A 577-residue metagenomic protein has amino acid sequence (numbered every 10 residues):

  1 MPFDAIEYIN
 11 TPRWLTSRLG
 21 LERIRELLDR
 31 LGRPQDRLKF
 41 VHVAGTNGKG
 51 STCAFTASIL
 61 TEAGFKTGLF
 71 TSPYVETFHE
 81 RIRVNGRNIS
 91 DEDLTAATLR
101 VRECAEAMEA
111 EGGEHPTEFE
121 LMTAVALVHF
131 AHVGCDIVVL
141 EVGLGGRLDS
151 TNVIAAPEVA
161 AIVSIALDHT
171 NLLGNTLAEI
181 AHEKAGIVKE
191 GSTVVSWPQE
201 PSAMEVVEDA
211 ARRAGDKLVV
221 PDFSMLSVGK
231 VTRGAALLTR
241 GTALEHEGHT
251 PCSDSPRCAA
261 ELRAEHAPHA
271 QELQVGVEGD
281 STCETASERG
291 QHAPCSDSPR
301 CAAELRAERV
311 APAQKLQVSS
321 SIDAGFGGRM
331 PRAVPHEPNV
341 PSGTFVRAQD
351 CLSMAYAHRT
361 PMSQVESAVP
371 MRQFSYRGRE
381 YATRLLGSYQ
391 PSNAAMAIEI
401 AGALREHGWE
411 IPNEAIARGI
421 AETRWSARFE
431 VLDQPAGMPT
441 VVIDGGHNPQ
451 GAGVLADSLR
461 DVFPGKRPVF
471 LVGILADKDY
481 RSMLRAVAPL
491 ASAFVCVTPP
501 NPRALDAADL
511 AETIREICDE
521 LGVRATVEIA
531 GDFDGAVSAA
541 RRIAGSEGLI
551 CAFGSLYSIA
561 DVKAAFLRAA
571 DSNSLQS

Functional and structural regions predicted by a protein language model:
M1-N47, S51-K66, E76-T77, G134 (+3 more regions): N-terminal leader/targeting and accessory segments in enzymes
I9, T46, T67, V139 (+9 more regions): Residue-level signal for inorganic ion chemistry
S17, L21, R25-R37, E62-A155 (+3 more regions): ATP-dependent carboxylate-amine ligase catalytic core
F70-P73, W197-P198, R212-K230, Q364-E366 (+7 more regions): Beta-strand->loop->alpha-helix junctions that form or flank phosphate-binding loops in nucleotide-handling enzymes
M108-A110, G134-I137, E141, P157-G241 (+11 more regions): Acidic, Mg2+-coordinating active-site environments of NTP-dependent enzymes
H132-V133, I137-L140, L148-A161, I165-A166 (+2 more regions): Nucleotide phosphate-binding/pyrophosphate-handling subdomain across enzymes that bind or process nucleotide phosphates
E200-A210, G215-V219, V369-M371, M438-I443 (+2 more regions): C-terminal helical cap/extension that packs against the catalytic core of soluble nucleotide-cofactor enzymes
L244-E245, T250-E278, A286-S319, H336: Feature detects tandemly repeated or modular, low-complexity segments in exposed regions of proteins across compartments
